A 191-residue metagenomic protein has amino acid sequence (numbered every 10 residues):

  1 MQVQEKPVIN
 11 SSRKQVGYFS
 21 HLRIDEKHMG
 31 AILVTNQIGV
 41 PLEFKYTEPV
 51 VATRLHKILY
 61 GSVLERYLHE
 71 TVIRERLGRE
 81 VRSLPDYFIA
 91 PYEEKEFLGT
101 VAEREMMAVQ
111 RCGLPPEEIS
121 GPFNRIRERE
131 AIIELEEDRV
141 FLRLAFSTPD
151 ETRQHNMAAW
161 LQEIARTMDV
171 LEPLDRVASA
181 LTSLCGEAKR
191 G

Functional and structural regions predicted by a protein language model:
Q2-Y87, K95: N-terminal catalytic or cofactor-binding beta/alpha core of small enzyme domains
E26-M29, L33, A90, E94-F97 (+1 more regions): N-terminal nucleophile
E48, K57-I58, I89, V101-R104 (+1 more regions): Generic preference for flexible, low-structure residues
T53, L98, T182-C185: Short, surface-exposed, charged/polar-biased interaction segments
G78, S83-L84, E105-Q110, I119: Mg2+-dependent endonuclease catalytic cores in nucleic-acid-processing enzymes, primarily RNase H-like
Y87-Y92, V109: Short, conserved beta-strand edge motifs with alternating hydrophobic and charged residues
K95-R111: Short Gly/Thr/Asp-enriched flexible loops that form oxyanion-binding sites at enzyme active sites
G113, E118-G191: C-terminal folded domains that constitute the principal catalytic or ligand-binding module of multi-domain proteins
